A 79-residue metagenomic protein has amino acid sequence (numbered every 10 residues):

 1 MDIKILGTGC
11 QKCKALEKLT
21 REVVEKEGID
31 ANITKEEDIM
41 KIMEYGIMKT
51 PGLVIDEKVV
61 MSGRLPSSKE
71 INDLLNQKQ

Functional and structural regions predicted by a protein language model:
M1-L19: Local sequence-structure signature of Cys/Sec-based thiol-disulfide redox active-site neighborhoods
L16-E17, I47, S68: A general structural signal for well-ordered alpha-helical segments in protein cores
T20, V24, L75: Conserved hydrophobic residues forming the short capping helix/wall of the S-adenosyl-L-methionine
E25-I29: Short helix-capping segments at alpha-helix termini
D30-I39: Thiol-based oxidoreductase modules, predominantly thioredoxin-like and allied folds used for disulfide exchange
D38-K41, E70: Short acidic active-site motifs
G46-V54: Structural micro-motif
E57-Q79: Non-catalytic, surface beta->alpha helical segment in thiol-disulfide oxidoreductase systems
